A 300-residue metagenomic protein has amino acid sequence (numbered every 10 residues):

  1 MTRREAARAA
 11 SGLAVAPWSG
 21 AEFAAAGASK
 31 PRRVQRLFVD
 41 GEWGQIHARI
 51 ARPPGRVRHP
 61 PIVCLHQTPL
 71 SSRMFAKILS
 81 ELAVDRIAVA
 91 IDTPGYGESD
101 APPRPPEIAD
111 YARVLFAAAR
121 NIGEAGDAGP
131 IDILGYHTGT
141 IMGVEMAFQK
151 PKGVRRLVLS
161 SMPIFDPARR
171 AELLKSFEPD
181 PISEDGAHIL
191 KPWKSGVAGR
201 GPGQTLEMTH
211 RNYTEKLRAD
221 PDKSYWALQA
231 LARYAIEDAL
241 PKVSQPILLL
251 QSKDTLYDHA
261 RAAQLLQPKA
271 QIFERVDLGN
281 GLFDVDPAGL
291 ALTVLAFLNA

Functional and structural regions predicted by a protein language model:
E5-A24: N-terminal export signals
H47-E98: Conserved HGGG/HGGXW glycine-rich cap/lid loop of the alpha/beta-hydrolase fold
K77, A90-Y136: Active-site loop/oxyanion-hole signature of alpha/beta-hydrolase fold enzymes
G135, G139, G143: Gly/Ala-rich beta-loop-alpha elbow adjacent to hydrolase catalytic centers
V144, F148, R156-D185: Flexible "cap/lid" loop of the alpha/beta hydrolase fold
P167-R169, E184-K242: Conserved alpha/beta-hydrolase catalytic His-Asp/Glu region
L248-D284: Conserved loop-alpha-helix segment in the C-terminal half of the alpha/beta-hydrolase fold that carries the catalytic
F283-A296: Post-His helix in hydrolase/transferase enzymes
